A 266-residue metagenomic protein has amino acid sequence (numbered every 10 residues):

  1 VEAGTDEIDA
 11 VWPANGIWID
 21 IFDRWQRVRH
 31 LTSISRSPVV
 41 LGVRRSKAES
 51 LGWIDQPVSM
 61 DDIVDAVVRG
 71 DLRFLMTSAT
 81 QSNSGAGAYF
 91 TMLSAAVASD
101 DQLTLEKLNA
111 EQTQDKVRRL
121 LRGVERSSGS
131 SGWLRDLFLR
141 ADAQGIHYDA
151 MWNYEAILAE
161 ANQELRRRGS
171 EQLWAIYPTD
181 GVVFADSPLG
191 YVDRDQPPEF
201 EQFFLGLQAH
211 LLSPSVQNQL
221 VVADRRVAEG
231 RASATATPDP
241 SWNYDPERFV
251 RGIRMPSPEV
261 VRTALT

Functional and structural regions predicted by a protein language model:
V1-Q81, T235: N-terminal segment of the mature folded domain
E2, D6, G16, D23-R24 (+8 more regions): Sec-exported extracytoplasmic/periplasmic mature domains
E7, A14-W18, Q56-S59, I63 (+9 more regions): Stable alpha-helical elements in mature extracytoplasmic
G16-D20, K47-E49, A79-S84, A156-A159 (+2 more regions): Solvent-exposed loop/turn segments at secondary-structure junctions within structured extracellular/periplasmic domains
S33-L41, Q114-L120, R168-Q196, F200-E201 (+1 more regions): Periplasmic-binding protein-like
W53, V67, D71-G85, Y89-V124: Short beta-strand->loop
S99-Y177: Ligand-binding pocket segment of bilobal, Venus flytrap-like solute-binding proteins
V192-T266: Extracellular/periplasmic juxtamembrane helices and adjacent flexible linkers that interface with membrane partners
